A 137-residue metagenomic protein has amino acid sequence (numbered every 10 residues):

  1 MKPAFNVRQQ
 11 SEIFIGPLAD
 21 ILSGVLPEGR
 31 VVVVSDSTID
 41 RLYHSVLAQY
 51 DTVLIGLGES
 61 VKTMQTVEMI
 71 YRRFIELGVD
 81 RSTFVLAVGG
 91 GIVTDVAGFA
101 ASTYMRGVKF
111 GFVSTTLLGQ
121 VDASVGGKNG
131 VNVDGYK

Functional and structural regions predicted by a protein language model:
M1-F84: ATP/NTP phosphate-donor binding region
I70, A97-A101: Buried hydrophobic packing segments
G78, A101-S102: N-terminal cationic-hydrophobic initiation segments that often serve targeting/anchoring roles
T83-V88, K137: Short, basic, helix/turn surface patches
G91: Acidic-aromatic/histidine active-site loop/patch
T94: Catalytic nucleophile loop
F99, M105-K137: A glycine/threonine-rich phosphate-anchoring loop and its flanking beta-alpha core in nucleotide/phosphate-binding
